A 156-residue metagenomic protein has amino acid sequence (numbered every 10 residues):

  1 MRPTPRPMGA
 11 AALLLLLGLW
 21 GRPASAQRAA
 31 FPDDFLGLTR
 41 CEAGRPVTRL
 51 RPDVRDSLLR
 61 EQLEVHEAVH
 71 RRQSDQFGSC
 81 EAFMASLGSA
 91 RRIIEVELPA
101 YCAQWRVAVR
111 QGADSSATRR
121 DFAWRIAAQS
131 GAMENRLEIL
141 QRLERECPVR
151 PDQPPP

Functional and structural regions predicted by a protein language model:
M1-A11: Bacterial N-terminal signal peptides that target proteins for export
A10-L19: Bacterial N-terminal signal peptides
S25-R49, V54-L58: Catalytic zinc-binding patch centered on the HExxH motif and its immediate surroundings that defines zinc-dependent
L58, S74-Q104: Post-HEXXH active-site segment of zinc metalloproteases
Q62-D75: Active-site recognition of the HExxH zinc-binding catalytic motif
W105-P156: Long, well-structured alpha-helical subdomains associated with metal-dependent extracellular/ecto-lumenal hydrolases
